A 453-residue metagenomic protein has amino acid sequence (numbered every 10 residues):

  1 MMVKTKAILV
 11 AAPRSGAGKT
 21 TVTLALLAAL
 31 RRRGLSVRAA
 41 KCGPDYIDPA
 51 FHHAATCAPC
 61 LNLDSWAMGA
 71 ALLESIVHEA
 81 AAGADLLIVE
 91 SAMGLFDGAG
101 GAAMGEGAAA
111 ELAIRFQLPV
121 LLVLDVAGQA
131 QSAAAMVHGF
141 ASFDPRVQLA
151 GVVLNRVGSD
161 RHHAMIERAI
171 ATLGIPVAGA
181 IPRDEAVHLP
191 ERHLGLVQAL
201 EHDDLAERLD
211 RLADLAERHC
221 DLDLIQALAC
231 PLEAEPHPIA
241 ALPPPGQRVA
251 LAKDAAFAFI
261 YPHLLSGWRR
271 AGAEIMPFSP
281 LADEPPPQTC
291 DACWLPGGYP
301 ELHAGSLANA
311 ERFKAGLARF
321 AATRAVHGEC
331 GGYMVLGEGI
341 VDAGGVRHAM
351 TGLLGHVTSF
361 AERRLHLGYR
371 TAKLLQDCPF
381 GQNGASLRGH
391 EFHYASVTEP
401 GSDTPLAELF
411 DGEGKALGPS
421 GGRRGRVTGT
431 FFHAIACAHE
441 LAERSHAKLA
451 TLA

Functional and structural regions predicted by a protein language model:
M2-F116, V120, L124-V147, G151 (+1 more regions): ATP-dependent carboxylate-amine ligase catalytic core
A7, L35-R38, G246-R248, E274 (+1 more regions): Residues that mark the start of a beta-strand
L9, I88-E90, L121, V153 (+3 more regions): Structural motif
K41-C42, V177-E185, E274-A282: Beta-strand->loop->alpha-helix junctions that form or flank phosphate-binding loops in nucleotide-handling enzymes
A113, P243-P245, F257-R269, E274-M276 (+1 more regions): C-terminal and late-domain segments of enzyme folds
A130-A241: Internal gly/pro-rich beta-alpha loop/helix module that stabilizes soluble enzyme cofactors or their anionic handles
Q247-A310, K314-R319: Phosphate-binding active sites in nucleotide-utilizing proteins
P300-P379: Cysteine-nucleophile active-site neighborhood
